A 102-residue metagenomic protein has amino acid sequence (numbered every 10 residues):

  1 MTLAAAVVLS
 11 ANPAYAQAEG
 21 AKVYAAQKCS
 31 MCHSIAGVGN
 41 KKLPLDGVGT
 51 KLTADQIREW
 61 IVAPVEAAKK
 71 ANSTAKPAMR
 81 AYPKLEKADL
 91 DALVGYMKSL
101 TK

Functional and structural regions predicted by a protein language model:
M1-T2: Bacterial N-terminal signal peptides that target proteins for export
A6-A25: Electrostatic cytochrome c docking/interface patches
A21, R58, D91-V94, K98: Non-transmembrane alpha-helical segments in soluble domains of secreted/periplasmic/extracellular proteins
A25-A26, S34, G47, A81: Phosphate-coordinating loops and pocket residues in cytosolic domains that bind phosphorylated ligands
Q27-I35, I57, L93: The canonical Cys-X-X-Cys-His
C32-V38, V62, K98-S99: Detector for the c-type heme attachment site
N40-G49, P64-A92, L100: Axial heme c-ligation environment in periplasmic c-type cytochrome domains
T50-V62: Short microdomains enriched in Cys/His and/or Lys/Arg
